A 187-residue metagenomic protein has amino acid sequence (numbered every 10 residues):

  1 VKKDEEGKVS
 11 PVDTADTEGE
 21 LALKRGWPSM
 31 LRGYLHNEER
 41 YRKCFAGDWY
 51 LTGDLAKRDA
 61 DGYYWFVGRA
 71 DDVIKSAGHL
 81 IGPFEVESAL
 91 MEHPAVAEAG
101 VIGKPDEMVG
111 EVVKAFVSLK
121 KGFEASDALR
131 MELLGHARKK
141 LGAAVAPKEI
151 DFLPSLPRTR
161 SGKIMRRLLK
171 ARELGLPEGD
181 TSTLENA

Functional and structural regions predicted by a protein language model:
V1, I102-K104, L153: Conserved beta-strand termini and adjacent loop/short-helix elements that scaffold enzyme active sites in alpha/beta
V1-K3, T52, R58, R158: Hydrophobic alpha-helical segments, especially N-terminal targeting/anchoring helices
K2-V9, L51, G100: Glycine-rich, charged/polar anion/phosphate-binding loops that engage phosphate groups from diverse ligands
D4-K43, I81, L176-P177: Conserved ATP/PPi-binding loop(s) of AMP-dependent carboxylate-activating enzymes
T17-G19, V113, K148: Structural beta-strand/beta-sheet cores of well-ordered domains, especially the beta-sheet scaffolds that support
W27, R32-G33, L55-V145, I164 (+3 more regions): AMP-binding/adenylate-forming catalytic core of the ANL superfamily
G47, T52-G53, A97, F152-P154: Short loop/turn microsegments at loop-to-beta-strand junctions
I150-R160: Short proline/glycine- and acidic-rich turn/helix-capping motifs at secondary-structure junctions
